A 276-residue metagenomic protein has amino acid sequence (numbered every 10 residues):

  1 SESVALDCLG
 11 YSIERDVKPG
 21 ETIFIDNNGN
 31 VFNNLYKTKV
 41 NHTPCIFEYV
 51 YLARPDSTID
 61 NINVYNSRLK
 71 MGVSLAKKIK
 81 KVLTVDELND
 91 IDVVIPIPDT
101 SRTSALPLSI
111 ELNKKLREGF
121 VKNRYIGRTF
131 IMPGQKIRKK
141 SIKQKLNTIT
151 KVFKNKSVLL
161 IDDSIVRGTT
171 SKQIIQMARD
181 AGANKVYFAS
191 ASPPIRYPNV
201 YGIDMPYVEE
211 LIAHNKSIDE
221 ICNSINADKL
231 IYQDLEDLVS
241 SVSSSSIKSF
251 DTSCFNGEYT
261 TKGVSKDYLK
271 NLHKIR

Functional and structural regions predicted by a protein language model:
S1-R276: PRPP-associated nucleotide enzymes
